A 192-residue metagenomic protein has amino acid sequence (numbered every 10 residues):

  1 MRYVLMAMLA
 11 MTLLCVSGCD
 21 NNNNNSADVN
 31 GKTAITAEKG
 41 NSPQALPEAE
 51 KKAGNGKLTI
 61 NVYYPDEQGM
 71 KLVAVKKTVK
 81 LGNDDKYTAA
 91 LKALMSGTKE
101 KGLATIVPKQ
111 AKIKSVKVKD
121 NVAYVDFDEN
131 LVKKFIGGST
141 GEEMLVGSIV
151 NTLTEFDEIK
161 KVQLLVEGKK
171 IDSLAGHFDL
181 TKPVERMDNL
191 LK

Functional and structural regions predicted by a protein language model:
R2-K192: Bimodal "functional hotspot" detector
